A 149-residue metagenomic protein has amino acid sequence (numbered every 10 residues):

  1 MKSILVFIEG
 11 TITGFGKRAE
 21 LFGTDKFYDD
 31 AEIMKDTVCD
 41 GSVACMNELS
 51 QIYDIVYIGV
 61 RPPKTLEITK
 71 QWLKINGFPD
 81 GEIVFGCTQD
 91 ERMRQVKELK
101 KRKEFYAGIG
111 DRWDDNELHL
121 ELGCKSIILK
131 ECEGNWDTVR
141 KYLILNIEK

Functional and structural regions predicted by a protein language model:
M1-K17: Asp-based phosphoryl-transfer active-site loop
T11, R18, P63, D114: Conserved Rossmann-like nucleotide-cofactor binding loop
I12, M34-D40, N116, K130: A generic "structured core" feature
F15-D29, Q71-F78: Short, basic/glycine-rich phosphate-binding loops at helix/coil junctions that contact nucleotide phosphates
F27-V56, L66-I68, D90-Q95: Short, acidic loop-to-helix structural element flanking the phosphoryl-transfer center in phosphate-processing enzymes
P63-Y106, E117: Substrate-recognition "cap/lid" segment bordering the active-site pocket of phosphatases
K103-Y142: Acidic, Mg2+-coordinating phosphoryl-transfer loop and its flanking beta/alpha structural elements, shared across
